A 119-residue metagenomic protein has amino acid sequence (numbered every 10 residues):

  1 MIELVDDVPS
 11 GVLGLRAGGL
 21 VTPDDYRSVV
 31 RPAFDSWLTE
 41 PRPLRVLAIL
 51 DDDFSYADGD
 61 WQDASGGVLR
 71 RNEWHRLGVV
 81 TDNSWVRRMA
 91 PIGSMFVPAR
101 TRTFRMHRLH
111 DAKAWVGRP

Functional and structural regions predicted by a protein language model:
M1-P119: Amphipathic, Lys/Arg-enriched alpha-helical "gate/interface" segment within cytosolic domains that mediates
